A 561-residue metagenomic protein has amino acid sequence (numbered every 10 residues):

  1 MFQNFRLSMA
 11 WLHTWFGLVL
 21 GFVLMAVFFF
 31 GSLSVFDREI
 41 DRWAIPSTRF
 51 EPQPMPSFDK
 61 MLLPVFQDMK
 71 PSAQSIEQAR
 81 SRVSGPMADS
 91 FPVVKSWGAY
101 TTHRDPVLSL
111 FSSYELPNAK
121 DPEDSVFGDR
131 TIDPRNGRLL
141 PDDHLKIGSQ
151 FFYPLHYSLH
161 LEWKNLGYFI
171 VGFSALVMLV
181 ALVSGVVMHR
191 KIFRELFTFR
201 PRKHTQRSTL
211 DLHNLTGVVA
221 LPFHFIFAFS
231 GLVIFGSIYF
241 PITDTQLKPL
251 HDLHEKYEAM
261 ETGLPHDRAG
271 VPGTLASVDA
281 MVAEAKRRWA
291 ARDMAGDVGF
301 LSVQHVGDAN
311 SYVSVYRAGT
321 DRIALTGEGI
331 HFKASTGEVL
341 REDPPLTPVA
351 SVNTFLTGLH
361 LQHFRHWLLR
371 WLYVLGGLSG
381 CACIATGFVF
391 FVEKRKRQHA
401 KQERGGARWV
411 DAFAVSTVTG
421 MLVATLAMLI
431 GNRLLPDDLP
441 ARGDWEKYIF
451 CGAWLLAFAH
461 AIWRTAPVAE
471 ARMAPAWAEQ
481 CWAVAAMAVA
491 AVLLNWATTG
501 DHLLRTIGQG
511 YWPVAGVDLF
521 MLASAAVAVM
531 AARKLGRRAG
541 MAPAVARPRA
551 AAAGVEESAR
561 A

Functional and structural regions predicted by a protein language model:
M1-W43, N165-L253: Internal alpha-helical transmembrane segments
F2, F16, A26, L33-S158: Juxtamembrane extramembrane loops of integral membrane proteins
P52-D68, S75, E162-A175, L212-V374 (+4 more regions): Soluble extracytoplasmic regions of secretory-pathway and membrane proteins
E115-Y157, V183, G319-G358, C381-V389: Extended, hydrophilic extramembrane loops/domains of integral membrane proteins
F169-H189, L368-E393, G452-A457: Selective detector of the "anchor" transmembrane alpha-helix that sits immediately C-terminal
R194-P201, V389-E403, W463-M473: Cytoplasmic membrane-interface regions of multi-pass membrane proteins
F223-P272, Q402-R537: Alpha-helical transmembrane segments forming the membrane-embedded cores of inner-membrane proteins across
L535-A561: Short, highly charged, low-complexity non-transmembrane loops/tails of multi-pass membrane proteins
